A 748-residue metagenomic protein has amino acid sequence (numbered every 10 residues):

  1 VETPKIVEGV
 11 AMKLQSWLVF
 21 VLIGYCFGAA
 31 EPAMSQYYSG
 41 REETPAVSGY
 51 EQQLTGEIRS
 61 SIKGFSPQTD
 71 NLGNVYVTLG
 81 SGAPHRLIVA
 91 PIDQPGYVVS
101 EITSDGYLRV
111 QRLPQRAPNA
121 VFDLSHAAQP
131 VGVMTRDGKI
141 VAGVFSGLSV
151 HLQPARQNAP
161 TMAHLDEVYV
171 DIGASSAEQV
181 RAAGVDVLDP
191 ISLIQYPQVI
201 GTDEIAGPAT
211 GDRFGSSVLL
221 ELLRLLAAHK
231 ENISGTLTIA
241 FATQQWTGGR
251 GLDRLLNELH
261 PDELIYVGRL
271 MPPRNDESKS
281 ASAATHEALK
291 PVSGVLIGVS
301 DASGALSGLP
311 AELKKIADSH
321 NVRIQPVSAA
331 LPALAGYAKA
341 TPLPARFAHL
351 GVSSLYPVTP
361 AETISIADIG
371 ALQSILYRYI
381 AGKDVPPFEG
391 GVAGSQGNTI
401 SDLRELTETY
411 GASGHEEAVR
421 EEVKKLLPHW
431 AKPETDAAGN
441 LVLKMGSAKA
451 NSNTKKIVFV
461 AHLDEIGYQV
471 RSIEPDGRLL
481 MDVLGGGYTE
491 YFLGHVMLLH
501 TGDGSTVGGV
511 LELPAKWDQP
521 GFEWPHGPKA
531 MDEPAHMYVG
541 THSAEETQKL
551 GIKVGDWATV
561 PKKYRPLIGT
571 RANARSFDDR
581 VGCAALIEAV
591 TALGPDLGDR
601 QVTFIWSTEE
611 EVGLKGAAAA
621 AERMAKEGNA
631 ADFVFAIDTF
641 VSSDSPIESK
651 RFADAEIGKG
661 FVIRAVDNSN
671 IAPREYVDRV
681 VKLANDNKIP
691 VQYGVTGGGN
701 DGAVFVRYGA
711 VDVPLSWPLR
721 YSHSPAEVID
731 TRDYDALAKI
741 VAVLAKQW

Functional and structural regions predicted by a protein language model:
V1-A11: Short, Lys/Arg-enriched N-terminal segments with co-localized hydrophobic residues within the first ~10-30 amino acids
E8, V19, I466: Alpha-helical and His/Cys-centered functional microenvironments
W17-C26: Bacterial N-terminal signal peptides
C26-W748: N-terminal hydrophobic/helix-forming segments and targeting peptides
